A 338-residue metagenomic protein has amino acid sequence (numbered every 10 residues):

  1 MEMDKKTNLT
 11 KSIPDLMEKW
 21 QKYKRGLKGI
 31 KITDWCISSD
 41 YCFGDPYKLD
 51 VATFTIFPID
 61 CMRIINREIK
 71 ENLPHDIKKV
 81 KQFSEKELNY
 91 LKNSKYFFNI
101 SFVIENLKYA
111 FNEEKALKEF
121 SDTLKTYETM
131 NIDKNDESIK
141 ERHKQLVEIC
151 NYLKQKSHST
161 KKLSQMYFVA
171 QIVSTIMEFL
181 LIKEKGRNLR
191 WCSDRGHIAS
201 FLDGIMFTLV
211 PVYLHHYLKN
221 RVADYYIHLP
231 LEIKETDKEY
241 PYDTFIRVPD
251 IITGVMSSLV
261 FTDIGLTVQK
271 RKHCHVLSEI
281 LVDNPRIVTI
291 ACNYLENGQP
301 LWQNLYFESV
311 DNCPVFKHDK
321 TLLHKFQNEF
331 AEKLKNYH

Functional and structural regions predicted by a protein language model:
M1-W35, Y41-H338: Phosphate-ester processing/binding pockets and catalytic centers
